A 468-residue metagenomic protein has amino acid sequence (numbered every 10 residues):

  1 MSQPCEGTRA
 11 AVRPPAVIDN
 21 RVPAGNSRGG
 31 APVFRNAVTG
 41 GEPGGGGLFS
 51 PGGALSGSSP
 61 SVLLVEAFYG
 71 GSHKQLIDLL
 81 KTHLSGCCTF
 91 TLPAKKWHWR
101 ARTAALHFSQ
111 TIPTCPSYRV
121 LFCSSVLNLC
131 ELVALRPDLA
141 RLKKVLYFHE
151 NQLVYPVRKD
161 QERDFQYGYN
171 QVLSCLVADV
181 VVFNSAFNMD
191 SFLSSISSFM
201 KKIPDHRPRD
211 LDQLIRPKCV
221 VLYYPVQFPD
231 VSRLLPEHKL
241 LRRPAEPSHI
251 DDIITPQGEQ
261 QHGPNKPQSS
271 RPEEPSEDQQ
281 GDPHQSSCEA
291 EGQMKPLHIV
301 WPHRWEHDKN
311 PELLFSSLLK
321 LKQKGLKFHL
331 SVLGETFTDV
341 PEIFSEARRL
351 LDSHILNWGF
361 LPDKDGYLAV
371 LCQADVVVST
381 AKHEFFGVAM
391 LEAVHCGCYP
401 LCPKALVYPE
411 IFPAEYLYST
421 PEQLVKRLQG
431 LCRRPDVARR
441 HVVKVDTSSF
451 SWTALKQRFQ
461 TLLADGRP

Functional and structural regions predicted by a protein language model:
W99-T103, R433-P468: A charged, aromatic-enriched C-terminal amphipathic alpha-helix characteristic of glycosyltransferases across folds
V120-L121, P137-V157, E162, Q171-N184 (+1 more regions): Active-site proximal beta-strand in glycosyltransferases
Q213, S331-G334, P341-A369: Nucleotide-activated donor-binding/catalytic signature segment of Leloir-type glycosyltransferases, i.e., the conserved
V226-Q227, H238-K309, F315-K322: Conserved donor-binding/catalytic core segment of Leloir-type glycosyltransferases
E289, P409-R433: Change "using UDP/GDP/dTDP sugars" to "using nucleotide sugars
V377-V378: A short hydrophobic beta-strand element within the catalytic core of glycosyltransferases that build diverse glycans
K382: Aromatic "clamp/platform" in nucleotide-sugar-dependent glycosyltransferases that forms part of the donor/acceptor
H395-C402: Short hydrophobic beta-strand element within catalytic cores of glycosyltransferases and related nucleotide-activated
